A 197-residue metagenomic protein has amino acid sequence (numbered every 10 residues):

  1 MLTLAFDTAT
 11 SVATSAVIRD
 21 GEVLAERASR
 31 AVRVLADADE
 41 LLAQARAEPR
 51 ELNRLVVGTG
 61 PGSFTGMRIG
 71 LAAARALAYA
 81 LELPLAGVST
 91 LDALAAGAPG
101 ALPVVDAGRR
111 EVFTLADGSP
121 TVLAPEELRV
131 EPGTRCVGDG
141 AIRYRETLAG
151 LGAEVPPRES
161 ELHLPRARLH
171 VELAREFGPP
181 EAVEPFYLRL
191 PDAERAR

Functional and structural regions predicted by a protein language model:
M1-E22, E26-A36, A86-R197: Oxyanion-binding and handling regions
A36-D39, L71, R75, F186: N-terminal, well-ordered alpha-helical segments
A38-R54, L128-T134: Phosphate/pyrophosphate-binding loops at sites that engage ATP/ADP/AMP, CoA/4′-phosphopantetheine, polyphosphate
A45-R50, A78-V88: Phosphate-handling active-site elements
R54-P84: DPxDG-like acidic metal-binding loop motif
